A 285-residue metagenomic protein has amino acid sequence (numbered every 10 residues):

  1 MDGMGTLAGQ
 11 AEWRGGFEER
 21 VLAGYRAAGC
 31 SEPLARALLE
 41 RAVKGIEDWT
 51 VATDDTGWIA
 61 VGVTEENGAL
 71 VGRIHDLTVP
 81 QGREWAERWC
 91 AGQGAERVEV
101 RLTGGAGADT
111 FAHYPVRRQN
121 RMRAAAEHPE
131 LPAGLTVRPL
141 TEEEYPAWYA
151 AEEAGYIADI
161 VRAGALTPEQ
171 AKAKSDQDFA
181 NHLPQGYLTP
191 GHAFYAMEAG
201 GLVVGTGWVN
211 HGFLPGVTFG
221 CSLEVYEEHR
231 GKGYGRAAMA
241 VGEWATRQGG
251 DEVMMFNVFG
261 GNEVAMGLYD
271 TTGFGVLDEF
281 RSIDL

Functional and structural regions predicted by a protein language model:
M1-A28, T136-A163: A short beta-loop-alpha structural element at the N-terminal edge of CoA-dependent acyl/N-acetyltransferase catalytic
M1-G5, P80-T136, T141-E142, E279 (+1 more regions): Acyl-donor-binding surface of acyltransferase catalytic domains
A28-T53, P168-F194, E198: Active-site rim helix/loop that mediates acceptor-substrate recognition in acyltransferases
E40-R83, G207-V217: Conserved donor-binding loop and adjoining core beta-sheet/short helix segment in diverse acyl/aminoacyl transferases
D55-W58, G191, G201-G205, V264: Glycine-rich acetyl-CoA-binding "A-motif" of GNAT/NAT acetyltransferases
Q81-W85, H229, G233-V241: Conserved acetyl-CoA pyrophosphate-binding loop and the N-cap/start of the following alpha-helix in GNAT-like
G82, E99-A108, E227, T246 (+2 more regions): Conserved beta-strand-loop-alpha-helix junction that forms the acyl-donor binding cleft
A86-C90, G220, V241-T246, M254 (+1 more regions): Short hydrophobic clusters on alpha-helical segments that form packing/core surfaces in small helical domains
